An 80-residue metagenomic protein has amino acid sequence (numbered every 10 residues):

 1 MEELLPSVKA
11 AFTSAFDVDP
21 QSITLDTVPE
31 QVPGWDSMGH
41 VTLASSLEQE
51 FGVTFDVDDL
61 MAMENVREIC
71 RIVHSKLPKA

Functional and structural regions predicted by a protein language model:
E2-A80: Phosphopantetheine-dependent thiolation modules in NRPS/PKS and related acyl-activating systems
